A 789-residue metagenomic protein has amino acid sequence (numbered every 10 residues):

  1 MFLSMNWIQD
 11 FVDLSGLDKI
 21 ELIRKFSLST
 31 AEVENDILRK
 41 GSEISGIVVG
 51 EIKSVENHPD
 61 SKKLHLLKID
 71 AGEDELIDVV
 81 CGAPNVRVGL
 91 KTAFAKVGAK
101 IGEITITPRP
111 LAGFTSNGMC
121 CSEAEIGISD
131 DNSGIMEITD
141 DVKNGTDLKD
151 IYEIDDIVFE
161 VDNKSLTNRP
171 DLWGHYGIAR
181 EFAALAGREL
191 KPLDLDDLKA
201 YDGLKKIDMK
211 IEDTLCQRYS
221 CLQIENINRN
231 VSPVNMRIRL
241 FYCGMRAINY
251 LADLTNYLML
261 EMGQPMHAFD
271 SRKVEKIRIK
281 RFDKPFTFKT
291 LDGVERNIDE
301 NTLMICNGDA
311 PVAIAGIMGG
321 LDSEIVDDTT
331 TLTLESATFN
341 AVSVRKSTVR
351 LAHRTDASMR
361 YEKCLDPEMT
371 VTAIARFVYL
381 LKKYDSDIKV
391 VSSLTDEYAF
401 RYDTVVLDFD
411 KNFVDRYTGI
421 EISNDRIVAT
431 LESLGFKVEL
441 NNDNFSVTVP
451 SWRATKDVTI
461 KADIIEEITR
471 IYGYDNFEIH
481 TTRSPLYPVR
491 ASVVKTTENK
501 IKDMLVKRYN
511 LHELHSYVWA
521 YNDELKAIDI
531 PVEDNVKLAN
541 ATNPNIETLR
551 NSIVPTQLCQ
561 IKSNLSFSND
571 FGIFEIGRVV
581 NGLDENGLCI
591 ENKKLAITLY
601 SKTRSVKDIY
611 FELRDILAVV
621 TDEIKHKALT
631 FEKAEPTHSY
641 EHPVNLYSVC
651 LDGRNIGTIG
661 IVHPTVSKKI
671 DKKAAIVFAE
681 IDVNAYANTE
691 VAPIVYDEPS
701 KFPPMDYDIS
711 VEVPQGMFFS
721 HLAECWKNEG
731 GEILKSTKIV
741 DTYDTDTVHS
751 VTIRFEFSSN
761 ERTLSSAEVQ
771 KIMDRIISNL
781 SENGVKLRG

Functional and structural regions predicted by a protein language model:
M1-K199, T333, R350, D356 (+4 more regions): Phosphate-backbone binding interfaces of nucleic-acid-interacting proteins
M5, R24, N57, H65 (+1 more regions): Glycine/proline-enriched, intrinsically flexible loops and inter-domain linkers
G41-S45, K199-A200, T448, L486-A491 (+3 more regions): Beta-rich nucleic-acid/ligand-interaction surfaces
V48-D78, T255-D322: Conserved mixed alpha/beta core segments that line enzyme active sites in large multi-domain catalysts
T115-E125, N132-E137, E153-I157, T302-Y402 (+2 more regions): Mobile "lid/hinge" segments at catalytic clefts and subdomain interfaces of large enzymes
A186-I211, D385-V414: Terminal amphipathic helices with adjacent charged low-complexity linkers/tails
L407-K411, D415-F574, E756-S758, E768-G789: Extended, well-folded interaction surfaces typified by the phenylalanyl-tRNA synthetase beta subunit core
S433-F436, N442, S446, I590 (+2 more regions): A carboxyl-terminal module marker
